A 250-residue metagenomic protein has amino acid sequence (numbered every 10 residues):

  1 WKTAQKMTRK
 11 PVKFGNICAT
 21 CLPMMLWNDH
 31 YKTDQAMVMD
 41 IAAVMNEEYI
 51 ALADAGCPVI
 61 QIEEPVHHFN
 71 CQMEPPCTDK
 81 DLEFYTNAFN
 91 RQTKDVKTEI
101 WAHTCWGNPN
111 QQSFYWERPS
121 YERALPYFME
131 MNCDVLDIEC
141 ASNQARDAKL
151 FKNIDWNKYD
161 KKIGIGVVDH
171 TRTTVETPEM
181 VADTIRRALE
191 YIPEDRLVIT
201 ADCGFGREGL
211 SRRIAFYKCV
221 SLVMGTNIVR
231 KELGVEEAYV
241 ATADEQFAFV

Functional and structural regions predicted by a protein language model:
W1-V250: Domain-level signal for soluble alpha/beta catalytic cores
